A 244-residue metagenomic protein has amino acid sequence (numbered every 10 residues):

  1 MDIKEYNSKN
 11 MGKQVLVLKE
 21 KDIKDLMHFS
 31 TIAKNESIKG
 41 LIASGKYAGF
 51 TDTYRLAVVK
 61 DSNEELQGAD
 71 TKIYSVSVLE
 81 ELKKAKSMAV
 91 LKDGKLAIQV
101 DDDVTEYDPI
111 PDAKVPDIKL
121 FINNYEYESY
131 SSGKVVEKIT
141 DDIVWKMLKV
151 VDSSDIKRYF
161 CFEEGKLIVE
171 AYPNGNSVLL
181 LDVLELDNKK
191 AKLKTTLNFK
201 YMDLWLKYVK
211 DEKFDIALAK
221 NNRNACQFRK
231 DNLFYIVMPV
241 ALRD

Functional and structural regions predicted by a protein language model:
M1-D244: DNA polymerase processivity clamps
